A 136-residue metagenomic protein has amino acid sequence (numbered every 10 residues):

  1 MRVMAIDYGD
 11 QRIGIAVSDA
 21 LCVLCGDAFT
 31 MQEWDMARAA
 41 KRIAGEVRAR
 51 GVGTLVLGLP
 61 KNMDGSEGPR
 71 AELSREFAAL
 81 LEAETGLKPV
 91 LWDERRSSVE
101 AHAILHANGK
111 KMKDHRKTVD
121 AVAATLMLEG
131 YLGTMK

Functional and structural regions predicted by a protein language model:
R2-V3, D10-K136: Phosphate- and other anionic-substrate recognition elements at nucleic-acid/protein interfaces
